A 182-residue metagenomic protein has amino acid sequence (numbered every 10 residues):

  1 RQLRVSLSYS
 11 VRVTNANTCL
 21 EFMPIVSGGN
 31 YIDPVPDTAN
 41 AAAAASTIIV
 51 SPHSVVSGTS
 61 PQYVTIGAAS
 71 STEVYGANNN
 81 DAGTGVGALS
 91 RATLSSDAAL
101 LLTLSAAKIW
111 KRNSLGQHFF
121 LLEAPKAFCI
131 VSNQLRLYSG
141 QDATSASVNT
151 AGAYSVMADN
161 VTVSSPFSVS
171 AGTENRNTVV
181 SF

Functional and structural regions predicted by a protein language model:
R1-V11: N-terminal alpha-helical signal peptides/signal-anchor transmembrane segments
N15-E21, V26-F182: Cell-surface, membrane-associated systems
